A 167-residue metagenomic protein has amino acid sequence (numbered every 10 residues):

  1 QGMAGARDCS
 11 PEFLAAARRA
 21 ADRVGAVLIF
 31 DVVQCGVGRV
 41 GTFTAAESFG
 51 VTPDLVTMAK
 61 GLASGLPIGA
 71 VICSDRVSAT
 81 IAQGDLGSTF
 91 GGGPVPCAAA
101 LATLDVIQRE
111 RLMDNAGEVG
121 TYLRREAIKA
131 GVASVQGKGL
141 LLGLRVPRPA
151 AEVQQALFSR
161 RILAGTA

Functional and structural regions predicted by a protein language model:
Q1-A167: Conserved N-terminal phosphate-binding loop of PLP-dependent enzymes in the Aspartate aminotransferase
